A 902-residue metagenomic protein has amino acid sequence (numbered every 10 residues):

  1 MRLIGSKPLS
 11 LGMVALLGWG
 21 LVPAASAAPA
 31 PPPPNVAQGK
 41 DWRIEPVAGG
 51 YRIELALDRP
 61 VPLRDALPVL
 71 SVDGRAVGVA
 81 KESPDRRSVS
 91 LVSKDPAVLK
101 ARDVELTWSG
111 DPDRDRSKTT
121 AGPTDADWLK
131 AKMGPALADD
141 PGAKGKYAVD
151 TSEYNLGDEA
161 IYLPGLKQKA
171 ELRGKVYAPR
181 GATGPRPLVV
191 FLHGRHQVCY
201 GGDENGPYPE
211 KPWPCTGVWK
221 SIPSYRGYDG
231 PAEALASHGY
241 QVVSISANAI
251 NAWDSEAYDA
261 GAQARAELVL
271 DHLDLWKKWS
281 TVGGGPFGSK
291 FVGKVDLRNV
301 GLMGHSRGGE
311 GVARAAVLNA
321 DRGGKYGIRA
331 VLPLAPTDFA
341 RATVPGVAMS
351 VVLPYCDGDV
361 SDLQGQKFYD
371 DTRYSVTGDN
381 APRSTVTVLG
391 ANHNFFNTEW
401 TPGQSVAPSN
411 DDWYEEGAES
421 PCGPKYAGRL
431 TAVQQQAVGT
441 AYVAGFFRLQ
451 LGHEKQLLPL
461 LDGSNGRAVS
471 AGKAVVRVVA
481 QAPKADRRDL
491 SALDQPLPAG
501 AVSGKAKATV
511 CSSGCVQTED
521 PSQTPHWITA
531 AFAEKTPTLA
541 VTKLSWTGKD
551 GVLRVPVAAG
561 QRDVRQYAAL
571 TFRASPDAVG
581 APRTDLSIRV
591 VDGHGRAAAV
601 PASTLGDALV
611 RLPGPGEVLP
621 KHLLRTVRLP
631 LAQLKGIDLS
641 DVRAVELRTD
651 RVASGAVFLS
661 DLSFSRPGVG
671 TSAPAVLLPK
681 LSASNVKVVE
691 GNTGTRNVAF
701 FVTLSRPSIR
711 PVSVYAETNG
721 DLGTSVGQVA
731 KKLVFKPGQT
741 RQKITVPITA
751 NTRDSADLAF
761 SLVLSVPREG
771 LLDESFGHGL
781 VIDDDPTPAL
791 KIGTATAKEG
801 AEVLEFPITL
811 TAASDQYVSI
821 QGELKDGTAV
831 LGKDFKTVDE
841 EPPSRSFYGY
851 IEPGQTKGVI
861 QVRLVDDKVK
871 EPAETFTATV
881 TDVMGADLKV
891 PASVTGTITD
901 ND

Functional and structural regions predicted by a protein language model:
M1-P29: Secretory targeting and sorting signals
A28-V47, P60-P62, S71-V77, E82-D85 (+7 more regions): Alpha/beta-hydrolase-fold serine-hydrolase catalytic core, especially in secreted/extracellular enzymes
P32-L188, V198: Short conserved active-site loop signatures built around small residues
R180-S237: Short, surface-exposed "cap/lid" segments of acyl-processing enzymes
R226-P231, Y258-L297: Alpha/beta-hydrolase active-site loop
V347-G423, A427, T431-A432: Active-site-adjacent alpha-helix of alpha/beta-hydrolase-fold enzymes
V541-D641, T649-F658, S663-G670: Extracellular ligand-binding interfaces
G670-D902: Short boundary segments that mark the start of a structured unit
